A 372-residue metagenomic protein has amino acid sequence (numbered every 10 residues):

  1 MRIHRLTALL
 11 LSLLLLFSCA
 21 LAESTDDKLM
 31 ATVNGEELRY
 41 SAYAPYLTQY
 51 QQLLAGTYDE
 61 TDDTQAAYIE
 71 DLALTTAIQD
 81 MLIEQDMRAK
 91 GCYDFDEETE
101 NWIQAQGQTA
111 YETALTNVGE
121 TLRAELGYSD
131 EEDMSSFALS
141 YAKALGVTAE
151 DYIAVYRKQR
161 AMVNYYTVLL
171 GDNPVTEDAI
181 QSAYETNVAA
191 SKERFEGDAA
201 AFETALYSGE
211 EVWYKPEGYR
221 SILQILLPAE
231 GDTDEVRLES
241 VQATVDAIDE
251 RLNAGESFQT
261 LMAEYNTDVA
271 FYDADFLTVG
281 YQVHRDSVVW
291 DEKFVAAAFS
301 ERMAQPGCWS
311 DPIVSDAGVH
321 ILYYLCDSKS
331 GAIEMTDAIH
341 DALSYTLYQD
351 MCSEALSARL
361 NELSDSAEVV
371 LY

Functional and structural regions predicted by a protein language model:
M1-D71, T75, T204-Y214, D327 (+2 more regions): Short, low-structural-confidence N-terminal segments
E23-D26, T61, S136-E239, V289-Y372: PPIase-associated folding chaperone regions across multiple families
E23-I153: N-terminal targeting/tethering segments
D59-T61, A89-T99, S257-E264, W309-S310 (+1 more regions): Surface-exposed patches in mature extracellular/periplasmic domains of secreted proteins
T61-D62, A247-F294, C326, A332-A338: Peptidyl-prolyl cis-trans isomerase
Q79, V245-D249, L360: Non-transmembrane alpha-helical segments in soluble domains of secreted/periplasmic/extracellular proteins
Q108-T121, A190-R194, D268-F276: Secretory-pathway/luminal and periplasmic proteins that interact with or process carbohydrate-rich
R237-A247: Extended, beta-strand-rich, solvent-exposed assembly scaffolds of outer structural proteins
